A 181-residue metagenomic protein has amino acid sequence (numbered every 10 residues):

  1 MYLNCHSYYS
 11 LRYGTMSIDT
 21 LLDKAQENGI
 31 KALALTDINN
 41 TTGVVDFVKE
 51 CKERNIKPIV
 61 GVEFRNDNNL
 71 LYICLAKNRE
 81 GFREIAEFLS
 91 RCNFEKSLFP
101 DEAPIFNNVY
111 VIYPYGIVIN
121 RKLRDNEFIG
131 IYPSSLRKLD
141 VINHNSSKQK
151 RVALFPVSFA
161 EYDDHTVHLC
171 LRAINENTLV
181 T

Functional and structural regions predicted by a protein language model:
M1-T181: Phosphodiester-processing cores and adjacent nucleic acid-binding clamps
